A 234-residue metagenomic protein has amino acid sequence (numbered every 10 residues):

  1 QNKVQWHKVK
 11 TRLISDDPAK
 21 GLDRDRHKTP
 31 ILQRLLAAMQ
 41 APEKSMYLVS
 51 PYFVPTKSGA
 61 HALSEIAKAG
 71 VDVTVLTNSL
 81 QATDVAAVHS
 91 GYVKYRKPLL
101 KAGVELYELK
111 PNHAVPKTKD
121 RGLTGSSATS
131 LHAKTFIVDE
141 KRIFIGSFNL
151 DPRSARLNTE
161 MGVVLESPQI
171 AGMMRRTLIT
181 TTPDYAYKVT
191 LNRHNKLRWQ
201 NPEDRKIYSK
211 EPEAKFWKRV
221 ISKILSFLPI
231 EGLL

Functional and structural regions predicted by a protein language model:
Q1-L234: Charged, low-complexity intrinsically disordered terminal segments
